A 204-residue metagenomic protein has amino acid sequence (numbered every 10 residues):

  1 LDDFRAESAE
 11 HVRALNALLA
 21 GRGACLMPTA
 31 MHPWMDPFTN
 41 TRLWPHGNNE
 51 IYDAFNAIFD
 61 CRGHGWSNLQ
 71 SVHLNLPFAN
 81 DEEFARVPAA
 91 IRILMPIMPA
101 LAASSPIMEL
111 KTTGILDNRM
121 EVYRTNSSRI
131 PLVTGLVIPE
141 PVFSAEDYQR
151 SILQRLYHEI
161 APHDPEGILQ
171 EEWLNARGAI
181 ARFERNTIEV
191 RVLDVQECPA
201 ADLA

Functional and structural regions predicted by a protein language model:
L1-L43: Active-site acidic/histidine clusters and adjacent loop/turn architecture that either coordinate catalytic ions
L26, M31-F59, G65-P199: Loop-rich catalytic cores of soluble enzymes, especially ATP-dependent carboxylate-amine ligases and other
D202-A204: His/Asp/Glu-rich mid-to-C-terminal helical/loop segments that flank catalytic regions of hydrolases
